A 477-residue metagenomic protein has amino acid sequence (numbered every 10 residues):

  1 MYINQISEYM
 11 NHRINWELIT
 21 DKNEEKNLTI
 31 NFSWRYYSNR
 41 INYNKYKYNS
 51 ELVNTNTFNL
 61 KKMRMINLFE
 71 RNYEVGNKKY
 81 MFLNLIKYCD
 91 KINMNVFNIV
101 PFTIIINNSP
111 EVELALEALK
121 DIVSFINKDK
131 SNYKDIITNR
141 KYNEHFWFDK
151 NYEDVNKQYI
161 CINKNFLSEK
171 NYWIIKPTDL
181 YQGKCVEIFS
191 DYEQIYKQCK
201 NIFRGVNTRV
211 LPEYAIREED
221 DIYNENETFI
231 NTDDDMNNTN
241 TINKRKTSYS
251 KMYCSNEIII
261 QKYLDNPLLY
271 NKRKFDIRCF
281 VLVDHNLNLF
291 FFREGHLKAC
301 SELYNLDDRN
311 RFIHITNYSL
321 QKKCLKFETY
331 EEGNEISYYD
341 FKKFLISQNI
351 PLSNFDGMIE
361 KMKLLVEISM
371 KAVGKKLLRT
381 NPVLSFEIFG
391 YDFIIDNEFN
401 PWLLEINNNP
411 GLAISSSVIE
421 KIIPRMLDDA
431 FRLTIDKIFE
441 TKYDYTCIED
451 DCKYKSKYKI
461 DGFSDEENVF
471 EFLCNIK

Functional and structural regions predicted by a protein language model:
M1-Y181, I188-N201, V206-E218: Conserved N-proximal alpha/beta basic substrate-recognition cap immediately N-terminal to, or forming the N-lobe
M10, M81-F82, T103, I260 (+3 more regions): A residue-level signal for conserved active-site and pocket-lining positions in enzyme catalytic cores
E17, D21, N44, M63-R64 (+5 more regions): Short, flexible/disordered secondary-structure transition segments
M65-F69, Q348-N354, L412: Glycine- and acidic
I126, F148-V155, Y159-D235, T241-Y391 (+3 more regions): Catalytic core of tubulin tyrosine ligase-like
N407-S415: Glycine-rich phosphate/pyrophosphate-binding beta-alpha loops
I438-K477: Long, low-complexity intrinsically disordered regulatory regions
